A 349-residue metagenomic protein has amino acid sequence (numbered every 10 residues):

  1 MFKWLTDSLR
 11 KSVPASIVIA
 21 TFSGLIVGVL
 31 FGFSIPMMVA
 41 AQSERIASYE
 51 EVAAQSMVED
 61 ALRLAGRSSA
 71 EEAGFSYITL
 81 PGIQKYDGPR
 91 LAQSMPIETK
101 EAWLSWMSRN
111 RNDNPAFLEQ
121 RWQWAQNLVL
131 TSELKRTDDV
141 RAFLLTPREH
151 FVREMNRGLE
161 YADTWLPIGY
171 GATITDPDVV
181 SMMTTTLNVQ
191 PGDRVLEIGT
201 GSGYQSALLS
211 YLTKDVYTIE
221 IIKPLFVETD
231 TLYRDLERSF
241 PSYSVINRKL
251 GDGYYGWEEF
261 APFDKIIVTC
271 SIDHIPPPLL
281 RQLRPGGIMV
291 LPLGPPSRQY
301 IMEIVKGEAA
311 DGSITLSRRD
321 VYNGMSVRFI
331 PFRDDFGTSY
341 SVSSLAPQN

Functional and structural regions predicted by a protein language model:
F2, F22, F31-F33, Y49 (+1 more regions): Aromatic (phenylalanine/tyrosine) cluster motif
F2, T6, R10, E59-L62: Residue-level detector of alpha-helical secondary structure
L5-G24: N-terminal Sec-pathway targeting helices
T6, T184-T185, L280: Solvent-exposed, non-membrane alpha-helical residues enriched in polar/charged side chains
L30-V52: Signal peptide processing junction and immediate N-terminal pro/mature segment of secreted/exported proteins
Y49, A53, M57-L196, L212 (+3 more regions): Class I SAM-dependent transferase core
N188-L316, D320: Conserved nucleotide-cofactor-binding alpha/beta core module
Y300-N349: Core SAM-dependent methyltransferase catalytic element
